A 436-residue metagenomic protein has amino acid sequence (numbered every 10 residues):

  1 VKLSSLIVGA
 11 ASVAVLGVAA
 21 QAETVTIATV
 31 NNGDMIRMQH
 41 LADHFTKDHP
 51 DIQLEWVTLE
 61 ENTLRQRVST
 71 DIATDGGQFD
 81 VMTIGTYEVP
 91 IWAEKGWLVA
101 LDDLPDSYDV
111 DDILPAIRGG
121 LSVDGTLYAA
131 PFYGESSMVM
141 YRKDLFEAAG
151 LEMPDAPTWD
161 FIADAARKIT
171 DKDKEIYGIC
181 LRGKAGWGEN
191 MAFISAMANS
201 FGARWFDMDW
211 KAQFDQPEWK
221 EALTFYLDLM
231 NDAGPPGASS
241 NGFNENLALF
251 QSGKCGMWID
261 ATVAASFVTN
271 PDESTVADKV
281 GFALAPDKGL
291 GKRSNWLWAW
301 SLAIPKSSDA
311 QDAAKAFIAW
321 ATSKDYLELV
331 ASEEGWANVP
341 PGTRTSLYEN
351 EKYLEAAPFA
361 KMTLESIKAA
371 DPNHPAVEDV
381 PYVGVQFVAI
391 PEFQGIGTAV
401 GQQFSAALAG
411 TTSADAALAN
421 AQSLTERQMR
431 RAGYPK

Functional and structural regions predicted by a protein language model:
V25, H40, H44-A116, G120-S122 (+5 more regions): Extracytoplasmic "Venus flytrap"/periplasmic binding protein-like
Q53, E147, P372-K436: Conserved C-terminal helix/tail region of periplasmic/extracytoplasmic solute-binding proteins
F79-D80, Y108-L145, Y177, F282-A283 (+2 more regions): A structural signal for short loop-to-beta-strand junctions that line the ligand-binding cleft of periplasmic/secreted
G85-S136, D160-F161, N190-F193, A277-P286 (+1 more regions): Hinge/lid segment of periplasmic solute-binding proteins
P90, V263-V276, K288-A399, K436: C-terminal lobe and pocket-closing loops of periplasmic/extracytoplasmic Venus-flytrap solute-binding proteins
V99-I113, G183-G186, F201-E221, N270-T275 (+5 more regions): Short, solvent-exposed loop/beta-turn-alpha elements that line the ligand-binding surface or hinge of extracytoplasmic
D124-F132, S137, A163-A212, C255: Extracytoplasmic/periplasmic solute-binding protein
D164-K168, D209-S240, G281-P286: Glycine-centered hinge/linker elements that transmit conformational signals in sensory and ligand-binding systems
